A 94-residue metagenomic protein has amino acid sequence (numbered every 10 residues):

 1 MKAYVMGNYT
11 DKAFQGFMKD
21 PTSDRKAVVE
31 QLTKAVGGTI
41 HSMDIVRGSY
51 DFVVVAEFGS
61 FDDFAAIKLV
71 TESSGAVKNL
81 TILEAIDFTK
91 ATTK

Functional and structural regions predicted by a protein language model:
M1-K94: A compositional/biophysical signature of low hydrophobicity enriched in polar/charged and small residues
